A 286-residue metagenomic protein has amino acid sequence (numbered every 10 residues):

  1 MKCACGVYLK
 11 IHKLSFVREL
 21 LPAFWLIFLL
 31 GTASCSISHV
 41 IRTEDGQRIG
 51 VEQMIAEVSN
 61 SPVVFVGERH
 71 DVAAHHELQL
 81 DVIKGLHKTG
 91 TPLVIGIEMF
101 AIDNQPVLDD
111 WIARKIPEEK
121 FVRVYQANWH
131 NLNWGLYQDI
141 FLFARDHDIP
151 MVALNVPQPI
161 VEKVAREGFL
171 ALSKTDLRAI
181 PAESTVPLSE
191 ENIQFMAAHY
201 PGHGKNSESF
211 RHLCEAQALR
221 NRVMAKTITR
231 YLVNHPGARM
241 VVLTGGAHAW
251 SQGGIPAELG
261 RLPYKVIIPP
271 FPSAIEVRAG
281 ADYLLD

Functional and structural regions predicted by a protein language model:
M1-V17: N-terminal secretory signal peptides that target proteins for export/translocation
C3, S34-D286: Compositional signal for N-terminal targeting/processing segments
K13, A23, P270-S273: Generic low-complexity segments that are intrinsically disordered, proline-rich and/or Lys/Arg-biased
K13, T32-S34: Intrinsically disordered, low-complexity segments
S15-F16, L26, Y137: Generic alpha-helix initiation/capping and coil-helix boundary signal
L21-T32: Bacterial N-terminal signal peptides
